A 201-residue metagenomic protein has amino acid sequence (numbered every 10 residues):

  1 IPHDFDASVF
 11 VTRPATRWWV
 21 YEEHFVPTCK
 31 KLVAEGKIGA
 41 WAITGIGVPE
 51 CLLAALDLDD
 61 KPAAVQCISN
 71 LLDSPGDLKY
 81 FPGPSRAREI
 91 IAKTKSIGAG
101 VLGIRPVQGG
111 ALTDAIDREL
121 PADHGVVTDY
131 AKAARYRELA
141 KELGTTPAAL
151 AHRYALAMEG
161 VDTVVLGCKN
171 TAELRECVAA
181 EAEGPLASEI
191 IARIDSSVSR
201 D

Functional and structural regions predicted by a protein language model:
P2-R200: Beta/alpha (TIM)-barrel catalytic core signal, keyed to glycine-rich beta->alpha loops juxtaposed to Asp/Glu that bind
